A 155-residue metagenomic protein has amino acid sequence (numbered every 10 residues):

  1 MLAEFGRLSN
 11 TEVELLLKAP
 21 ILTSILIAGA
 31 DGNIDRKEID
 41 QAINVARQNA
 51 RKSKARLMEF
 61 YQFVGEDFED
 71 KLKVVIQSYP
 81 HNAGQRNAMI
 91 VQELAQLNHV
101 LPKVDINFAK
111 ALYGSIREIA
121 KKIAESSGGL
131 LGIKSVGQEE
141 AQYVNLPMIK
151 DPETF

Functional and structural regions predicted by a protein language model:
M1-G29, N33-F155: Small-residue-enriched hydrophobic alpha-helices in membranes
